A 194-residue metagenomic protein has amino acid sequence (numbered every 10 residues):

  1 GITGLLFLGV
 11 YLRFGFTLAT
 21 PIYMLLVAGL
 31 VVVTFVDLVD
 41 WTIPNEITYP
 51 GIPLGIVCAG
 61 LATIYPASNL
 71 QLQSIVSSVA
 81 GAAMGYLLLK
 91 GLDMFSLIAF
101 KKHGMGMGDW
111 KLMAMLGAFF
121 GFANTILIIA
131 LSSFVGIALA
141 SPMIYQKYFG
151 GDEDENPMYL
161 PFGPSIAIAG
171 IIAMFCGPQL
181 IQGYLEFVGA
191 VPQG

Functional and structural regions predicted by a protein language model:
G1-F16, L180-G194: N-terminal transmembrane signal-anchor/hairpin module of polytopic inner-membrane proteins
L5, V31, I56, L92 (+2 more regions): Hydrophobic residues within the alpha-helical transmembrane core of Major Facilitator Superfamily
L6, V10, F14-T17, V39 (+2 more regions): Juxtamembrane loop-transmembrane helix junctions in multi-pass integral membrane proteins, especially the extracellular
L8, L12, G60, S141-Y145: Membrane-embedded alpha-helical segments of multi-pass transporters/permeases
T20, L25-I137, Q182-G194: Functional transmembrane core segments of multi-pass inner-membrane proteins
G106-G108, Y145-I172: Interfacial loop-to-transmembrane junctions
A123-M158: Conserved post-catalytic alpha-helical subdomain immediately downstream of the catalytic base and nucleotide-binding
S141-Y145, M158-L160, G183-V191: C-terminal structured domain segments across diverse proteins
